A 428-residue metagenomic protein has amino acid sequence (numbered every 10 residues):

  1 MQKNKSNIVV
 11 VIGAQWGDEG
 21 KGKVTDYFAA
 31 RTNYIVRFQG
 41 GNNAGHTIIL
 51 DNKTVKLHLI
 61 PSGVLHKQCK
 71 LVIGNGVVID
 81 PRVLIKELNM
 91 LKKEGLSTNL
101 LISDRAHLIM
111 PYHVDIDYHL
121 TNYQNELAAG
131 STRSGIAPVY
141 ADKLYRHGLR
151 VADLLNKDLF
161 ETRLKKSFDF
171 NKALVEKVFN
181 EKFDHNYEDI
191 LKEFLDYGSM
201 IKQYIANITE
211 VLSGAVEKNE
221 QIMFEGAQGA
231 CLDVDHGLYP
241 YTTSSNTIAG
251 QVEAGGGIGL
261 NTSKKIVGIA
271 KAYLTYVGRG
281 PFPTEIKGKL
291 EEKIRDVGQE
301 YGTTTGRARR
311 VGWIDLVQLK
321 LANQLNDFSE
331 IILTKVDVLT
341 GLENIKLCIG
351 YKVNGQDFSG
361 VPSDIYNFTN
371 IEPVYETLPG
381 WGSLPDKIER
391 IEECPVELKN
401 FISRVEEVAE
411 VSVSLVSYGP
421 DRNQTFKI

Functional and structural regions predicted by a protein language model:
M1-I428: Non-transmembrane, aqueous-exposed alpha-helical and coiled segments at domain scale
